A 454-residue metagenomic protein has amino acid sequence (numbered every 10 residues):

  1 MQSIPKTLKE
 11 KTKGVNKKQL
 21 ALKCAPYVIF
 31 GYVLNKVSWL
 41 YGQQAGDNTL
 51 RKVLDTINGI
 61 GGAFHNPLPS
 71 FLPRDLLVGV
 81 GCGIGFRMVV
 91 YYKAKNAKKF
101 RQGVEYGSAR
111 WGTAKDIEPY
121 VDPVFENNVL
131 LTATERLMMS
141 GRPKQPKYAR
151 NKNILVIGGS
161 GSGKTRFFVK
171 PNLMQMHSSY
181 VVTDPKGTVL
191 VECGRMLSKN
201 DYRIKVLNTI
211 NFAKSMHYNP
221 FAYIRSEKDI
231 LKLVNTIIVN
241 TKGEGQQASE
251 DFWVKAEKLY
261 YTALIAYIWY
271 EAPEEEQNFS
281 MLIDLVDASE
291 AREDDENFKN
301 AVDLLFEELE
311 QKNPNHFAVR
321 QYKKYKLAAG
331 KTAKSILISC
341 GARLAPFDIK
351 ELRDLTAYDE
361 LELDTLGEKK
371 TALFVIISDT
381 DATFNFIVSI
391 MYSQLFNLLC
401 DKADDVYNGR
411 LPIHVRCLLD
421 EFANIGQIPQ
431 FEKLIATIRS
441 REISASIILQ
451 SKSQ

Functional and structural regions predicted by a protein language model:
M1-V182, V189-Y202, Y270: Accessory regions of macromolecular translocation/handling assemblies
S3-I4, K17, K23, K36 (+1 more regions): P-loop NTPase motor domains
I438-Q454: Sensor-1/coupling segment of RecA-like P-loop NTPase cores
